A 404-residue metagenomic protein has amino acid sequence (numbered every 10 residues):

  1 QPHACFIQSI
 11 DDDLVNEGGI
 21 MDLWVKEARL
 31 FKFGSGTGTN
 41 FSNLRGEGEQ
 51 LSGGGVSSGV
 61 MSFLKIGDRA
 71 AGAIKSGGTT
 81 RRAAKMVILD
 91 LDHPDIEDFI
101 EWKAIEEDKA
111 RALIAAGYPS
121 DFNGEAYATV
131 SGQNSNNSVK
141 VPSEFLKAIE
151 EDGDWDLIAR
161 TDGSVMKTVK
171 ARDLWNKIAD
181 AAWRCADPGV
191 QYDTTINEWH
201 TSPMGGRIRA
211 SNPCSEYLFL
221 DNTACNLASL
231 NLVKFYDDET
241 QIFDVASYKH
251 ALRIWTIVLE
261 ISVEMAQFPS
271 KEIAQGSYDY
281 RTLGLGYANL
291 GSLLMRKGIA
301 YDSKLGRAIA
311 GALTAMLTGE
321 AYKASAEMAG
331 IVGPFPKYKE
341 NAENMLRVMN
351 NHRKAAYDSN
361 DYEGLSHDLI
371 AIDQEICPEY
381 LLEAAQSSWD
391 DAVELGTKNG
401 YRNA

Functional and structural regions predicted by a protein language model:
H3-D12, N16-R253, V258-Y278, I299 (+3 more regions): Active-site cavity-forming subdomains of large catalytic enzyme subunits
Y287: Alpha-helical transition-metal enzyme core signature, strongest for iron centers
L293-R296: Family-specific signature for flavin-dependent thymidylate synthase
T397-A404: Short, intrinsically disordered, charge-balanced linker/junction segments flanking boundaries in proteins
